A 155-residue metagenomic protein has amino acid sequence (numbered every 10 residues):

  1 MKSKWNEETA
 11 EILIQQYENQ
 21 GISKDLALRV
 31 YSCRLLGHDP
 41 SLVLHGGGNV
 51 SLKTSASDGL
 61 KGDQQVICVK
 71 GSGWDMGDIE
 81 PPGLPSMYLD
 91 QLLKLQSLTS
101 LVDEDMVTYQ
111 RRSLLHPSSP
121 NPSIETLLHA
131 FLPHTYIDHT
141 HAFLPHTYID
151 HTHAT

Functional and structural regions predicted by a protein language model:
M1-Q20: Generic N-terminal amphipathic, Lys/Arg-enriched alpha-helix
Q20-Y109, P122, L127, F131: N-terminal low-complexity or amphipathic/hydrophobic leaders
P85-S86, D150-T155: A glycine- and small-aliphatic-rich helix-loop capping segment at beta-alpha/alpha-beta transitions that lines
R111-S119: Flexible, glycine/proline-enriched loop segments at strand-loop-helix junctions that form or flank small-ligand binding
T135-D150: Histidine-centered catalytic micro-motifs
